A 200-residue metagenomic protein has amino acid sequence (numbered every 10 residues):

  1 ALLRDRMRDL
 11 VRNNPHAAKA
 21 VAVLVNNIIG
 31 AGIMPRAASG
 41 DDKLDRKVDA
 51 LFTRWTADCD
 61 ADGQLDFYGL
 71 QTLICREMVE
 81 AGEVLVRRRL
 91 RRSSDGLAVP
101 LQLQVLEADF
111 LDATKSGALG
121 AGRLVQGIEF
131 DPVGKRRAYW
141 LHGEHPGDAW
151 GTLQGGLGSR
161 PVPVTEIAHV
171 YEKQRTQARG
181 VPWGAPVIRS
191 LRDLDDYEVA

Functional and structural regions predicted by a protein language model:
A1-N27, F67-G69, C75-A200: Structured, contiguous alpha/beta core segments that scaffold functional sites
A20-D60, L70-I74: Low-complexity, highly charged intrinsically disordered N-terminal segments that act as targeting/localization
